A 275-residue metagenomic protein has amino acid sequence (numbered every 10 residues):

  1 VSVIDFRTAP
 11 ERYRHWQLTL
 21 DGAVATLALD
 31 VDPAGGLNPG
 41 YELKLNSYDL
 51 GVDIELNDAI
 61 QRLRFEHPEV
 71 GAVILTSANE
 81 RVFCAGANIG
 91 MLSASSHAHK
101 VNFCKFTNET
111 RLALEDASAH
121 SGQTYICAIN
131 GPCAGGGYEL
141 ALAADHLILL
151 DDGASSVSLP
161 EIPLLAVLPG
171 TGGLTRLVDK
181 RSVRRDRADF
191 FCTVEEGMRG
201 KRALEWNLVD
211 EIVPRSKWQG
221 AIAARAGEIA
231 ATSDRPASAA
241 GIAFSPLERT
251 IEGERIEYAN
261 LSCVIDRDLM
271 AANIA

Functional and structural regions predicted by a protein language model:
V1-T76, K180-R199, L204-W206, D210-A275: Intrinsically disordered, low-complexity segments enriched in small/flexible residues
R14, N46-D49, C84, G90-S93 (+5 more regions): Generic, ordered loop/turn and secondary-structure boundary motif
G22-L29, D49-A98, N108-A128, L150-A154 (+1 more regions): A structural preference for short, pocket-lining loop segments at secondary-structure junctions
A28, A34-N38, V82-G86, S158 (+1 more regions): Short acidic/His/Gly/Ser-rich catalytic and metal-binding motifs that mark active-site loops of diverse hydrolases
G36-N38, S93, K100: A generic structural signal for short coil/turn motifs at secondary-structure boundaries
E42, N88-M91, L140-A143: Short, glycine/charged-enriched secondary-structure capping and boundary segments
P68, C84, H120, G135 (+2 more regions): A generic fold-level signal
A98-A237: Conserved catalytic cores of soluble enzyme domains, especially glycine-rich substrate-binding beta-alpha loops
